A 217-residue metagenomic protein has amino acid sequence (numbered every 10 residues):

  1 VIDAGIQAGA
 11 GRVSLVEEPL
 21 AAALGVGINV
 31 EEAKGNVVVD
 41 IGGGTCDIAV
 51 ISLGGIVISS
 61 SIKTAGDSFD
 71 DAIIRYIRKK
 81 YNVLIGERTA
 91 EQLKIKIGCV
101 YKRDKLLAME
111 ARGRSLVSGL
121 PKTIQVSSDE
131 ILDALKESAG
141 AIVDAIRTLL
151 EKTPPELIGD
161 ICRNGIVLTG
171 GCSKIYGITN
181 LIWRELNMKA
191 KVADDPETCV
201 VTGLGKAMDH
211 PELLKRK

Functional and structural regions predicted by a protein language model:
V1-I41, A49-V167, S173-K217: Nucleotide/phosphate-binding catalytic cleft detector across ATP-hydrolyzing and phosphate-transferring enzymes
